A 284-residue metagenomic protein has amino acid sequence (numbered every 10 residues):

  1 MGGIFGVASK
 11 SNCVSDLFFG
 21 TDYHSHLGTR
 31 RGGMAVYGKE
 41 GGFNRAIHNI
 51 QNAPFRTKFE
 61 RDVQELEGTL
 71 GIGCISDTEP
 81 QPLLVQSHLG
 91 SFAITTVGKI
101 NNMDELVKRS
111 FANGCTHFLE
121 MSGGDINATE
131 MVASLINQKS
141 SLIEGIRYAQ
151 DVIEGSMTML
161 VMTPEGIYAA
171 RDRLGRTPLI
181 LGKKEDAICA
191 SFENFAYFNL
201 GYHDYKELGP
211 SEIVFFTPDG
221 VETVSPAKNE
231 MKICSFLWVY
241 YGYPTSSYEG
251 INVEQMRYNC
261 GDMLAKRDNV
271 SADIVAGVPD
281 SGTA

Functional and structural regions predicted by a protein language model:
M1-P210, F215-P279: Conserved short alpha-helical segments that host acidic/polar catalytic motifs at enzyme active sites
T283-A284: Carboxylate/His-rich catalytic cores and anion/metal-binding grooves
